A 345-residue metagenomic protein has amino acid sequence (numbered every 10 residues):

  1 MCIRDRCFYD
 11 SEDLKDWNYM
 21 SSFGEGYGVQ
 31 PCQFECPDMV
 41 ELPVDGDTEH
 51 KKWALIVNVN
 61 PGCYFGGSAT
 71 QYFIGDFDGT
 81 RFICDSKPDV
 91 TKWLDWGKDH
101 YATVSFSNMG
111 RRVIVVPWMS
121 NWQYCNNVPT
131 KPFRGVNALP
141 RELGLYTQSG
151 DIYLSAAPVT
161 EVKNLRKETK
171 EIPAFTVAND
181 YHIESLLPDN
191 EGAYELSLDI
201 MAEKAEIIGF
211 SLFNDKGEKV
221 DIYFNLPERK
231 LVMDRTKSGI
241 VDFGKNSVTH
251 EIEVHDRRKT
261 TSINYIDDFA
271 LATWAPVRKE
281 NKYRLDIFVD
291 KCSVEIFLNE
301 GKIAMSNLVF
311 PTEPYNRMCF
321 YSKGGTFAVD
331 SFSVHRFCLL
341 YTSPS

Functional and structural regions predicted by a protein language model:
M1-R6, Y341-S345: Conserved small/polar residues in nucleotide/adenosyl-binding loops
R4-S22: Hydrophobic, small-residue-rich alpha-helical packing segments that form membrane-like cores
D5-C7, F65-Y72: Structural motif
G26-G28: Short coil/turn segments at the loop-to-beta-strand junctions that recur within blades of beta-propeller repeat folds
Q30-C36, G97-H100: Repeat-based blade/solenoid architectures
D38-D47, F106-N108: Structural signature of eukaryotic scaffold interfaces centered on beta-propeller domains
H50-A54, R112-I114: Entry beta-strands of beta-propeller and related beta-repeat scaffolds
D76-S343: Beta-rich accessory regions
